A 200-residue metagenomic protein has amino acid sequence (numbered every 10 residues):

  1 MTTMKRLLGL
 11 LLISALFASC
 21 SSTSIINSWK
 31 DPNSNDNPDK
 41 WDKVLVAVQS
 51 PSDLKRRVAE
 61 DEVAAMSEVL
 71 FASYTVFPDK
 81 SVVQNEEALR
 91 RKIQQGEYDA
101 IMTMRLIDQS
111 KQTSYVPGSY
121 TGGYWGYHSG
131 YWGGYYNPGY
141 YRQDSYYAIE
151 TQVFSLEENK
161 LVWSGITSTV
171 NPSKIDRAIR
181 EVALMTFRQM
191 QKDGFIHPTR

Functional and structural regions predicted by a protein language model:
M1-T3: Short, Lys/Arg-enriched N-terminal segments with co-localized hydrophobic residues within the first ~10-30 amino acids
K5-L10: Sec-dependent signal peptide recognition, specifically the positively charged N-region followed immediately by
L16-S19: C-terminal motif of bacterial Sec signal peptides marking the signal peptidase cleavage site
S21-W41, P51, P138-R200: C-terminal/domain-edge helix-coil "capping" segments
D42-K111: N-terminal segment of the mature soluble domain
V63-E68, Y120-W125, V170-S173, A183-T186: Short, low-complexity, polar/charged sequence segments that are solvent-exposed and flexible
E86-V153, E157: Surface-exposed short loop/turn segments
